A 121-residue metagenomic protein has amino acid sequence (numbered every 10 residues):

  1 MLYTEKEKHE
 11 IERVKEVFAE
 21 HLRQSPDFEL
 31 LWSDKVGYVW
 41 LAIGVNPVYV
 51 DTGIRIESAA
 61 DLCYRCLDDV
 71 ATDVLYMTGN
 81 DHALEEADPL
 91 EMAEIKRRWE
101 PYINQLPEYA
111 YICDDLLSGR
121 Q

Functional and structural regions predicted by a protein language model:
M1-E29: Negatively charged, low-complexity tracts enriched in Asp/Glu with abundant Ser/Thr
E5, E20, A93-I95, L117: Intrinsically disordered, low-complexity regions enriched in serine, threonine, proline and polar/charged residues
W32-L106: Acidic, low-complexity, intrinsically disordered interaction modules
G119-Q121: Short acidic DE-rich linear segments
